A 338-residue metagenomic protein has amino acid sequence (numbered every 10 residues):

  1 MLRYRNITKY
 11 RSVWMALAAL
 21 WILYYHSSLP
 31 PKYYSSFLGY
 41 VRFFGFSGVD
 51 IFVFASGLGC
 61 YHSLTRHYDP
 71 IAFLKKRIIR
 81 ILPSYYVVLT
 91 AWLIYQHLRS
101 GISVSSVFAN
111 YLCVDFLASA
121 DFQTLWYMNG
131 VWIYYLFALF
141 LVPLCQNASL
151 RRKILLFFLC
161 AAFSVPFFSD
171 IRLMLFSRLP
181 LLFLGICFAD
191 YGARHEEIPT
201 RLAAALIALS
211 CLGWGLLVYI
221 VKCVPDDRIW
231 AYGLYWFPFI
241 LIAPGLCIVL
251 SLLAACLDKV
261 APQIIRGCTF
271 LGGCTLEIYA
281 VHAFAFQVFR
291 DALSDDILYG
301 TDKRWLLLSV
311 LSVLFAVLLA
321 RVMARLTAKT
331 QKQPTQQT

Functional and structural regions predicted by a protein language model:
M1-A161, A261-P262, C274-T275, D295-T338: Membrane-cytosol interface segments of multi-pass membrane proteins, especially ER/Golgi lipid-handling enzymes
S36, L117-L125, V165-M174, P225-W230: Membrane-interface helix caps and helix-loop-helix hairpins in membrane proteins
F54, L216, A280, A285 (+1 more regions): Hydrophobic membrane-targeting signal helices
C60-Y61, I133-A138, L182-E196: Internal transmembrane alpha-helix with an interfacial aromatic "cap," most often the third helix
M128-W132, L175-P180: Short, contiguous, pocket-lining structural segments that sit at or immediately flank catalytic/ligand-binding sites
F167, F176-L184, A193-E277, A283-L293 (+1 more regions): Alpha-helical transmembrane segments and terminal signal-anchor/GPI-anchor hydrophobic tails, characterized by long
